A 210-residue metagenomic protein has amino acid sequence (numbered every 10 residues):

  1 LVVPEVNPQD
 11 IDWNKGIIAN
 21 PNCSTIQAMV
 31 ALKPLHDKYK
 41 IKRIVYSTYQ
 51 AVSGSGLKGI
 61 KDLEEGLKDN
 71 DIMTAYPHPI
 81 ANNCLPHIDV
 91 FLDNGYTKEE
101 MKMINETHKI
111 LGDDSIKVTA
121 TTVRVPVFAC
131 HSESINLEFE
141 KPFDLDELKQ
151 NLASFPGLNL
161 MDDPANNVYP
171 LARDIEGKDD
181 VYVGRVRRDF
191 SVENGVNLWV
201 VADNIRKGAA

Functional and structural regions predicted by a protein language model:
L1-I80, S115-K117, K141, Q150 (+2 more regions): N-terminal Rossmann-like NAD(P) cofactor-binding subdomain of oxidoreductases, focused on the glycine-rich
I18-Q27, G95-I104, G208-A209: A glycine-rich, Thr/Ser-enriched phosphate-binding loop motif common to dinucleotide/cofactor-binding enzymes
K33, D37, N105, K109 (+2 more regions): A broad, structural surface signal
K38, V52, H87, E106 (+3 more regions): Change "in soluble alpha/beta enzymes" to "in soluble alpha/beta proteins
D62, H78-P86, V127-E133, L137: Active-site-proximal catalytic alpha-helix in oxidoreductases
N83-F128: Oxyanion-binding "anion nests"
K117-A210: C-terminal active-site/capping subdomain that shapes the small-molecule cofactor and substrate pocket of enzyme
